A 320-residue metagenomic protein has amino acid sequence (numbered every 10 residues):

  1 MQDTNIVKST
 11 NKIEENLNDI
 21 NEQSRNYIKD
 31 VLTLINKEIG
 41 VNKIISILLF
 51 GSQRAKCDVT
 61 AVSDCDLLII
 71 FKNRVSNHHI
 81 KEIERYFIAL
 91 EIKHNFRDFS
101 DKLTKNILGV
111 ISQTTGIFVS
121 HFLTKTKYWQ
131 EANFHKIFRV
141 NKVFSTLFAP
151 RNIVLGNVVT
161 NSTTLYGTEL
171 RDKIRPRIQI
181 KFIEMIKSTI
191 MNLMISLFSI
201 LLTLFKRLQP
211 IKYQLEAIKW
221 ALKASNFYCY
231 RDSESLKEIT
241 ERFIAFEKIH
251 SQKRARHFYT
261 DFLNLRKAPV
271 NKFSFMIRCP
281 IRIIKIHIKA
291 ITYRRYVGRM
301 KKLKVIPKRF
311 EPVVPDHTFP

Functional and structural regions predicted by a protein language model:
M1-L48, R54: Non-cleavable N-terminal signal-anchor transmembrane helices
Q2-I6, V158, T163-P320: Conserved nucleotidyltransferase catalytic core and NTase-mimicking acidic/glycine-rich helix/loop elements in nucleic
Q2-S24, E84-P210, V305, P312-T318: Conserved NTP/Mg2+-binding pocket subregion across the NTase superfamily
Q23, D30, L34, E82 (+3 more regions): Charge-rich, solvent-exposed alpha-helical interaction surfaces
L32-C65, I69-I80: Active-site nucleotide-donor binding segment shared across nucleotidyl transfer reactions
I35-E38, L90-R97, Y228, D232: Solvent-exposed amphipathic alpha-helical surface segments
K43-I44, V75, D98, Y166 (+1 more regions): Secondary-structure boundary/capping signal
